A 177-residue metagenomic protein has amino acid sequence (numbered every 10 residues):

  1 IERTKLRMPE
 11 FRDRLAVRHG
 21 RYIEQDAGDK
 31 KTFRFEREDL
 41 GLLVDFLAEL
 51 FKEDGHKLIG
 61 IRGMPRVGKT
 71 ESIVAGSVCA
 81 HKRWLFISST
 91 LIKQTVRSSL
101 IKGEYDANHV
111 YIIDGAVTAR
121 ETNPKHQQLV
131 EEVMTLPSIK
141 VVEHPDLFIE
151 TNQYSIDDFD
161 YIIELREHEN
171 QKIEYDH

Functional and structural regions predicted by a protein language model:
I1-Q25: Long, mid-chain structured domain cores
I1-R7, K125, L129-H177: Replace "adjacent to P-loop NTPase cores in ATP/GTP-dependent enzymes" with "adjacent to NTP-binding cores
V17-D54: N-terminal pre-Walker A segment at the start of P-loop NTPase domains
Y22-G28, E38, I73-C79, E104-H109 (+1 more regions): Generic detector of short, locally flexible boundary/turn motifs and exposed helical patches
L43-F51, G76-H81, L129-M134, N152: Hydrophobic, Leu/Ile/Phe/Ala-enriched alpha-helical segments that form helix-helix packing faces
K57-K82: Glycine-rich phosphate-binding P-loop
I59, L85, Y111, F159-E164: Hydrophobic/aromatic beta-strand patches that form the interior of the parallel beta-sheet core in alpha/beta enzyme
R83-E150: Conserved nucleotide-sensing/catalytic segment adjacent to the nucleotide-binding pocket in NTP-handling enzymes
